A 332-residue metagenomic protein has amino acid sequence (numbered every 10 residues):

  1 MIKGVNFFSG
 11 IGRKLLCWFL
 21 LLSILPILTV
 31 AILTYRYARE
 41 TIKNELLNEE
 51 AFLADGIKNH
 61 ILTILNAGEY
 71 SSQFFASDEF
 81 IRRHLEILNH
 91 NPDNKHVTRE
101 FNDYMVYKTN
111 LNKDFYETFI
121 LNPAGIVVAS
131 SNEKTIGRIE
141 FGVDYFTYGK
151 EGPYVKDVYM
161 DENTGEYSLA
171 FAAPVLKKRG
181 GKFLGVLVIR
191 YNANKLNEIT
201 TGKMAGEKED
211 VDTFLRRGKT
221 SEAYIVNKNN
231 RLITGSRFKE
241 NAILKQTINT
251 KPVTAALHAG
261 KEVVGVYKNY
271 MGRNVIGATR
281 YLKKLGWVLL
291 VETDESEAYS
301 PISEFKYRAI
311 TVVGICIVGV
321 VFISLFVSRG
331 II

Functional and structural regions predicted by a protein language model:
M1-G12, T41-N44, E297: Non-catalytic regulatory/interaction regions at protein termini and inter-domain linkers
I11-H90, Y107-D114, Y167-F171: Juxtamembrane extracytoplasmic/periplasmic/luminal helical "stalk" adjacent to the first N-terminal
W18, A31-R36, R308, V312 (+1 more regions): Cytosolic-side ends of inner-membrane transmembrane helices, especially those that anchor bacterial signal-transduction
E40, L196-D210, T293-C316: Membrane-interface helix-start motif
N66-S77, Y107-V127, M204-L232, E262: Short N-terminal helix-loop-first-beta-strand/juxtamembrane motif that initiates sensory/input modules
R83-L85, G125-N132, V226, N230-R237 (+1 more regions): Amphipathic coiled-coil signal-relay and dimerization helices
V106-E198, V264, K268-Y270: Extracytoplasmic/periplasmic ligand-binding sensor regions of membrane-associated signaling proteins
V175-G185, R217, K228-N229, R237-I310: Extracellular/periplasmic juxtamembrane segments that couple receptor/chemosensory ectodomains to their
